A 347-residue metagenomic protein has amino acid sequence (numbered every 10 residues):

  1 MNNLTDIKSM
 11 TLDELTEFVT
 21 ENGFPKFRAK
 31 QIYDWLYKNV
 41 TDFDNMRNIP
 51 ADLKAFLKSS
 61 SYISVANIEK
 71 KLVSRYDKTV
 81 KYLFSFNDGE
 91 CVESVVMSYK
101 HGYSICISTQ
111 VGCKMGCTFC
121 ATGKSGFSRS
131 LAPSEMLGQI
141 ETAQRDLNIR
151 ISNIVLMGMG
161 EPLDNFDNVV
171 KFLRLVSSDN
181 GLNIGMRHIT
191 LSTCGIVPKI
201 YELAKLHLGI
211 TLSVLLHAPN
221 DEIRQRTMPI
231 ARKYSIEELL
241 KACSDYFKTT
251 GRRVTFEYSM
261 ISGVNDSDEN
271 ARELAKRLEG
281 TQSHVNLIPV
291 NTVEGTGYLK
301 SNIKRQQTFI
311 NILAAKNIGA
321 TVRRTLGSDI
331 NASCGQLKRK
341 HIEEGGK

Functional and structural regions predicted by a protein language model:
M1-V92, S244-R253, Y258-K347: Auxiliary Fe-S-binding modules of radical SAM enzymes
Q31, Q110, M136-Q139, Q306: Glutamine-centric residue-chemistry signal
V80, V92, Y103-I107, M115 (+1 more regions): Generic beta-strand structural signal
D88-M97, H101-G102: P-loop NTP-binding catalytic core
S98-E135: Canonical Radical SAM [4Fe-4S] cluster-binding loop centered on the CxxxCxxC motif and its immediate flanking residues
G123-N153: Conserved alpha-helical substructure of the radical SAM core
L131, G195, A218, T325-D329: Short beta->alpha linker loops
Q144-N153, G158-K316, A320: Conserved AdoMet/S-adenosylmethionine-binding subsite of the radical SAM
